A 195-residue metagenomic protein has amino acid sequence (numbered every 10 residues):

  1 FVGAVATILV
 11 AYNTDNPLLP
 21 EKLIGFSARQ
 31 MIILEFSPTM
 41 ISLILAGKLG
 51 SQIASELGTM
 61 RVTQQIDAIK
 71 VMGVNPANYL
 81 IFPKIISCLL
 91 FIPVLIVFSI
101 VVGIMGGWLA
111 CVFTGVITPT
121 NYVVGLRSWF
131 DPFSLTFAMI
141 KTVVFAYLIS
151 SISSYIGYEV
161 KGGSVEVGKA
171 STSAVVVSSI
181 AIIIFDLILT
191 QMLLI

Functional and structural regions predicted by a protein language model:
F1-A11, I188: Hydrophobic alpha-helical transmembrane segments of multi-pass membrane transport/permease proteins
L9-I33, V101-V143, Y147, S151-A170 (+1 more regions): Membrane-interfacial helix-loop-helix connectors in multipass membrane proteins
I24-D67, L95, I152: Hydrophobic alpha-helical transmembrane segments of multi-pass membrane transport proteins
F36, L80-V101, V175, S179: Selective transmembrane-helix segments that form parts of the transport pathway or gating/packing helices in multipass
L57-I81, V167: Short cytoplasmic-facing helical segments at TM-TM junctions of multi-pass membrane proteins
C88-L89, V94, L148-S151, I180 (+1 more regions): Bilayer-spanning, highly hydrophobic alpha-helical transmembrane segments
V167, S173-T190: Final/C-terminal transmembrane alpha-helix of multipass membrane proteins
